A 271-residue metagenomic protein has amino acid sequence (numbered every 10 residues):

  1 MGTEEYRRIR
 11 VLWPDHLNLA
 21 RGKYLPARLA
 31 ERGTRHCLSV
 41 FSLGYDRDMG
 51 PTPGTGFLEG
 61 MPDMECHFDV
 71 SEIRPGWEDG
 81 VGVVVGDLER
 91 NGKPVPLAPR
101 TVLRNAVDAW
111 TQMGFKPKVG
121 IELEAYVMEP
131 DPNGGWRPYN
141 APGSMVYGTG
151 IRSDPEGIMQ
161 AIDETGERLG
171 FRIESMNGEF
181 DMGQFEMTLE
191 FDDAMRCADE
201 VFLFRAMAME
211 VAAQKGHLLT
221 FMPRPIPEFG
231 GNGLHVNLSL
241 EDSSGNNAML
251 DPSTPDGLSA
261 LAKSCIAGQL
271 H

Functional and structural regions predicted by a protein language model:
M1-S175, C197: ATP/Mg2+-dependent ligation/transfer catalytic cores
H16-R21, V127, M182-G183, I226-G230 (+1 more regions): Flexible loop/turn segments at secondary-structure boundaries
V84-R90, F185-D192, L238: Short, hydrophobic beta-strand segments
I121-E124, M176-N177, L218-I226: A short glycine-rich, hydrophobically flanked beta-strand micro-motif that places a catalytic Asp/Glu for divalent metal
L123, E179-M187: Short, conserved phosphate-binding/catalytic loop or strand-edge motifs used in phosphoryl-/nucleotidyl-transfer
I151-P155, M159-I162, E167-I173, M187-D192 (+2 more regions): Accessory "access/gating" subregions that flank catalytic or transport cores
N177-D181, A194-C197: Metal-centered catalytic cores of metalloenzymes
R196, V201, R205-H271: Glycine-rich anion/phosphate-binding loop at the beta-strand->alpha-helix junction
